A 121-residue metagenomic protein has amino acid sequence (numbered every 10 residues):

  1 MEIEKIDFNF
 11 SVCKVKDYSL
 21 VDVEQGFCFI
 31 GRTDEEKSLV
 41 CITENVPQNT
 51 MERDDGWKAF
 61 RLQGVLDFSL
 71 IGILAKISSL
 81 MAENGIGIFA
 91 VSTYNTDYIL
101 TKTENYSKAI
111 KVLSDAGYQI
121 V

Functional and structural regions predicted by a protein language model:
M1-A82, K108-V121: Regulatory modules associated with amino-acid/nitrogen control
K37-C41, T96-K102: A generic structural motif
G87-N95: A short glycine-rich beta-strand->turn/loop micro-motif centered on a GG-aromatic cluster
E104-Y106: Short low-complexity, flexible loop/linker segments enriched in glycine and/or proline with clustered acidic
